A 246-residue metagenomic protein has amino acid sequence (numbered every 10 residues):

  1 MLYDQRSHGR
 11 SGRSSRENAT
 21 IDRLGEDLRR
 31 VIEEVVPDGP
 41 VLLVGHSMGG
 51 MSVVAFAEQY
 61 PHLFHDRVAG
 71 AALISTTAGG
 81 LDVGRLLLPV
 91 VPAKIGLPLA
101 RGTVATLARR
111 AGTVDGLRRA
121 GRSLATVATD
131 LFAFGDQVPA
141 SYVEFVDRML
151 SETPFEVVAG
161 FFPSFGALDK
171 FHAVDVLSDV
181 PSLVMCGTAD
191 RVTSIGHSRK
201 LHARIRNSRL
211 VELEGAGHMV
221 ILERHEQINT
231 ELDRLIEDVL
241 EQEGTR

Functional and structural regions predicted by a protein language model:
Y3-S7, T76, G215: Active-site loop/turn elements of alpha/beta-hydrolase fold enzymes, especially the short glycine-/histidine-rich
G9-D66, A78, G84, T230: Active-site loop/oxyanion-hole signature of alpha/beta-hydrolase fold enzymes
L43-G45, I74, M185: Short beta-strand immediately N-terminal to the catalytic nucleophile in serine-hydrolase-like folds
H62, D66-T113: Flexible "cap/lid" loop of the alpha/beta hydrolase fold
T106-V176: Conserved alpha/beta-hydrolase catalytic His-Asp/Glu region
L177-S178, V184-C186, D190: Short beta-strand/loop motif that positions the catalytic acidic residue of the alpha/beta-hydrolase fold
R191-H197: Conserved alpha/beta-hydrolase "acid-adjacent" motif
R206-R246: Catalytic active-site module of serine/aspartate enzymes centered on a nucleophile-bearing elbow/loop
